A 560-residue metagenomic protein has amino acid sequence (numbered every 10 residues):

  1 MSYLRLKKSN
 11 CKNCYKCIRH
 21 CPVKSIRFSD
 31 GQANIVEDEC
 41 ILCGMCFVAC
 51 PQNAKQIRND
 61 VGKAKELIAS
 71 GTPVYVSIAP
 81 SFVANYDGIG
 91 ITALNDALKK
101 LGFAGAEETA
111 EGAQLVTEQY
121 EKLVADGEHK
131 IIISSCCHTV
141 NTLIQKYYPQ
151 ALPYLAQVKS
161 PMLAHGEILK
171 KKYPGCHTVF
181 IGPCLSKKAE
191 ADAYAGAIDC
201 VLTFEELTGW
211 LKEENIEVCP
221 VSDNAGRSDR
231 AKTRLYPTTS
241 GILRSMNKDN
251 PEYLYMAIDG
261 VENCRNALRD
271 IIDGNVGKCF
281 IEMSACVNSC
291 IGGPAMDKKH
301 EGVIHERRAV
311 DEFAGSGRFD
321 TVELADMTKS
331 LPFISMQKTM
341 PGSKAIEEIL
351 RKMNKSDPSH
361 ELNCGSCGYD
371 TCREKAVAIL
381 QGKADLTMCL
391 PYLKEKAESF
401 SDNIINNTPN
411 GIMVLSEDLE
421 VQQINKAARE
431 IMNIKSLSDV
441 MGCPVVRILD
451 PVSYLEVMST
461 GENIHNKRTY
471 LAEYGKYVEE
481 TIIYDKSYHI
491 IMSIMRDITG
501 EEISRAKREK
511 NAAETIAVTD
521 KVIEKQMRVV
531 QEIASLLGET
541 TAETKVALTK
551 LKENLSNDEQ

Functional and structural regions predicted by a protein language model:
Y3-K8, K12-E37, I41, M45-D60 (+2 more regions): Iron-sulfur cluster-binding cysteine motifs and their immediate structural context in ferredoxin-like electron-transfer
R58-R351, D370-V377: Iron-sulfur-associated redox domains of electron-transfer enzymes in respiratory and anaerobic energy metabolism
L386, L390-N407, S504-N511, V522: Short, charged amphipathic alpha-helical "coupling" segments at sensory-output junctions in signaling proteins
K396-E430: Sensory modules in modular signal-transduction proteins
A428-V440: PAS/PAS-like sensory domain cap-loop motif
D450-G500: PAS-family sensory/regulatory modules and their coupling/dimerization elements
Y484-V529: Sensory coupling linkers of modular signal transduction proteins
K510-Q560: Signal-transducing coiled-coil/dimerization helices and immediately adjacent hinge/linker segments that couple sensory
